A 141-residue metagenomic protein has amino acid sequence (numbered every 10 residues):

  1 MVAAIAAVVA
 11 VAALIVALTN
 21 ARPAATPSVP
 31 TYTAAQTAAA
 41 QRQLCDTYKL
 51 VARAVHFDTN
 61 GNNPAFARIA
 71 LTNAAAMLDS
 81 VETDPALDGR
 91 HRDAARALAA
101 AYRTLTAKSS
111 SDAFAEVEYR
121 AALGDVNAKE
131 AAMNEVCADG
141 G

Functional and structural regions predicted by a protein language model:
M1-P27: Hydrophobic single-pass membrane-targeting/anchoring helices
Y32-D93, T106, D125-N127, A131-N134: Alpha-helical segments in soluble extracytoplasmic regions
R103: Active-site proximal helix/loop that lines the substrate pocket of Rossmann-like NAD(P)-dependent oxidoreductase domains
S110, F114-G141: Extracellularly exposed regions in secreted/surface proteins, prominently low-complexity, repeat-rich
